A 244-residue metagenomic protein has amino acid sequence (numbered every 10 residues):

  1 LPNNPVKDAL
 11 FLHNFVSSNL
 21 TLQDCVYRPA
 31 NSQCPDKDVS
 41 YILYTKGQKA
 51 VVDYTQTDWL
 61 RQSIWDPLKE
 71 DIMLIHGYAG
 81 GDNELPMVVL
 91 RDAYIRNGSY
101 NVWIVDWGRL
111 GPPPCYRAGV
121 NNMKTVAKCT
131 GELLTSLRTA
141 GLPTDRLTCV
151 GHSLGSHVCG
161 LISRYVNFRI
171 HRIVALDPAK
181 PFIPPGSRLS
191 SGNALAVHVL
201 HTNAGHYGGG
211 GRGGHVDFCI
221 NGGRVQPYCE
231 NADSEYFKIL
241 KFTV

Functional and structural regions predicted by a protein language model:
L1-I104, G111-N122, G131-T144, V166-F168 (+4 more regions): Flexible, membrane-associating and regulatory peripheral segments of lipid-active enzymes
H76, C149-L161: Glycine-rich nucleophile elbow surrounding the catalytic serine of serine-hydrolase chemistry
N122-M123, V158: Non-catalytic cap/lid and distal C-terminal segments of serine-dependent acyl enzymes
G141-S153, I173: Alpha/beta-hydrolase fold nucleophile elbow
V174-I183, H201-G205: Active-site nucleophile loop of the alpha/beta-hydrolase fold
